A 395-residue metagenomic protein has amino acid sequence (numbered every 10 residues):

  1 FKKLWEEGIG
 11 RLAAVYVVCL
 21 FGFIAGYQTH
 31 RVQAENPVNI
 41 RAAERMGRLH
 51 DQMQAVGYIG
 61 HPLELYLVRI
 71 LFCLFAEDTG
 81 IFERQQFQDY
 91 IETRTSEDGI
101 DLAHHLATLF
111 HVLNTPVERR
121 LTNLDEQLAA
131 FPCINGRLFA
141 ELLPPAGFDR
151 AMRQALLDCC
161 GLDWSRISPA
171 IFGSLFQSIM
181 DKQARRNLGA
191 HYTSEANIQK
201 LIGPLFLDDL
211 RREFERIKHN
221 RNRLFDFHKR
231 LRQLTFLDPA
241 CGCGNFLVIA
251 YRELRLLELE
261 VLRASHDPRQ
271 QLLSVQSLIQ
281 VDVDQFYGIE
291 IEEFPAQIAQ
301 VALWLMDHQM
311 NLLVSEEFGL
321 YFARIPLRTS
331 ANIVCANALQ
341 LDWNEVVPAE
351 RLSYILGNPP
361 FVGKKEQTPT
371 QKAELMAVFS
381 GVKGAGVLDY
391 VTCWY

Functional and structural regions predicted by a protein language model:
F1-E6: Short, charged, amphipathic alpha-helix that recurs within catalytic cores of restriction-modification and other
V17-E253, Q285, I289-I298, A302 (+3 more regions): Preference for the N-terminal adenyl/adenosyl cofactor-binding alpha/beta module
D181, L278-D282, A373-L375: Surface-exposed beta-strand-to-loop junctions that form interaction patches on eukaryotic regulatory domains
A190, H228, L278, A323-I325: Replace "in large, NTP-powered and nucleic-acid-processing enzymes" with "in large, NTP-powered factors and other
D209-T235, E260-I279, V314-F318: Short helix/loop segment immediately N-terminal to the Walker
F236, N245-L272, A338-Y395: SAM-dependent methyltransferase catalytic-core segment centered on the flexible catalytic loop and adjoining short
S277-I289, I325, T329-A336: P-loop NTPase motor core
L303-L341: S-adenosyl-L-methionine
